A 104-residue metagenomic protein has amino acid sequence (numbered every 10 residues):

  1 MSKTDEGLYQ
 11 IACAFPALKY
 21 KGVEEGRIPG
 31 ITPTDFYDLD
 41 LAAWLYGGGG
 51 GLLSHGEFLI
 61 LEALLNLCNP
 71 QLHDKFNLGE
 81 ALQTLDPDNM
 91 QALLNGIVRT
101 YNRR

Functional and structural regions predicted by a protein language model:
M1-F58, E62-L65, N69-R104: Extended, charge-biased low-complexity segments that typically form long amphipathic alpha-helices/coiled-coils
